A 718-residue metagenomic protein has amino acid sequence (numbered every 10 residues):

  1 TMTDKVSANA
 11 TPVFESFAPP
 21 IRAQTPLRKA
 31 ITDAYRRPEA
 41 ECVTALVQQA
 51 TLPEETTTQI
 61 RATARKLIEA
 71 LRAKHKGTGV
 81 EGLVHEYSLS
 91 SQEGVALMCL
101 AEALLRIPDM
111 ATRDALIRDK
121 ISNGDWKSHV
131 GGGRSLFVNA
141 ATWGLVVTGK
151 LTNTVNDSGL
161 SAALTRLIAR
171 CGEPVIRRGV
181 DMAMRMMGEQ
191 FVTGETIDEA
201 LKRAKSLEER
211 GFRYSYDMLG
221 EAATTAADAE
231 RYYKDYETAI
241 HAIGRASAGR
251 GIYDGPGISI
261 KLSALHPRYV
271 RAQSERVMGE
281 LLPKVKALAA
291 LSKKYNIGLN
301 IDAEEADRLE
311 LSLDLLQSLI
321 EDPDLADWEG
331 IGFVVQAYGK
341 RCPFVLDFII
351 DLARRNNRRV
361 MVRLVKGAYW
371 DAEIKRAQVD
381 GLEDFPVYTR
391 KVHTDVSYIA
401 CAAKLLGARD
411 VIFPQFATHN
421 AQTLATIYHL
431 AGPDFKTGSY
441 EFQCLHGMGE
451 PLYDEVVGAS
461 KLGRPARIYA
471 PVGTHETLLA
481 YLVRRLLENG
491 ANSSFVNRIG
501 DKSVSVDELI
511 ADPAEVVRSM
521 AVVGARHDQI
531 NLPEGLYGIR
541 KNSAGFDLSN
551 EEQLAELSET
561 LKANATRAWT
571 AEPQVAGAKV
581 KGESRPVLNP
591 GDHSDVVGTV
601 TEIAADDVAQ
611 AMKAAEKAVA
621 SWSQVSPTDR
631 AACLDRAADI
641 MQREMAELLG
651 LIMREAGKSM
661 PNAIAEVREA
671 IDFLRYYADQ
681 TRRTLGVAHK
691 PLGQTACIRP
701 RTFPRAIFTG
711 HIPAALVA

Functional and structural regions predicted by a protein language model:
M2-A544: Positively charged, amphipathic and often flexible ligand-engagement surfaces
L89, E102-I107, S122-N123, A618 (+3 more regions): A short structural micro-motif
S90, Y216, I301-D302, F416-H419 (+7 more regions): Conserved structural-core and active-site-/substrate-pathway-adjacent residues in large, well-folded domains of enzymes
A183-V192, T196, A227, A242 (+4 more regions): Pre-Walker A segment
M218, A303-E305, V335-A337, L364-K366 (+12 more regions): Active-site proximal loops enriched in glycine and acidic residues that flank catalytic Cys/His/Asp and coordinate
K461, G473, T477-A480, R484-K613 (+4 more regions): Terminal low-complexity tails and localization/encapsulation signals of metabolic enzymes
Q642-L648: Extended, amphipathic, non-transmembrane alpha-helical segments
A688-A718: Substrate-binding/gating loop at the entrance of the active-site cleft, primarily in PLP-dependent aminotransferase-like
